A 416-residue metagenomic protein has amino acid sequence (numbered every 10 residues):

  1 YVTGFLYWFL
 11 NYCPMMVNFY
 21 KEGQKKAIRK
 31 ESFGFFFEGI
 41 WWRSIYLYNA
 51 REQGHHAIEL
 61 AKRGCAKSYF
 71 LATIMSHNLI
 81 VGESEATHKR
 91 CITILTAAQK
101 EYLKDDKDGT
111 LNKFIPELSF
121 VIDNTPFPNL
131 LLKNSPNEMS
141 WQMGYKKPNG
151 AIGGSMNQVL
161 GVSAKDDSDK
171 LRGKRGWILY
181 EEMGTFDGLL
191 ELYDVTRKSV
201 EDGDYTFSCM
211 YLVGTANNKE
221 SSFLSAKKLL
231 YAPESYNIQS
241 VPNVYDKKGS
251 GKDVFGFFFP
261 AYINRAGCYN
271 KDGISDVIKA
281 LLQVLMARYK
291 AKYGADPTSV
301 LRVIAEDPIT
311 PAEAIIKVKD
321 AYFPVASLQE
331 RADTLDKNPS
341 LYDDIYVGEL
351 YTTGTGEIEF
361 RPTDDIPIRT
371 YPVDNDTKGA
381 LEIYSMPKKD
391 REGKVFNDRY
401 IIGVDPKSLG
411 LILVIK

Functional and structural regions predicted by a protein language model:
Y1-H56: Pre-P-loop entry segment of helicase/translocase ATPase cores
E52-M75: Walker A/P-loop
A61-G64, A98, T215-N218: Conserved H-loop
A72, D108, N112, P116 (+8 more regions): RNase H-like, metal-dependent nuclease domains and their acidic two-metal-ion catalytic environment used
N78-R90: Post-Walker A helix-loop "phosphate-sensing" segment adjacent to the P-loop in P-loop NTPases
K89-K165, Q239: Conserved nucleotide-state-sensing and coupling region of NTP-binding domains
K100-L103, D166, A216-E220, I263-A266: Conserved nucleotide-binding/hydrolysis micro-motifs of P-loop NTPases
T196-F207, V213: Substrate-engagement module of ASCE P-loop NTPases
